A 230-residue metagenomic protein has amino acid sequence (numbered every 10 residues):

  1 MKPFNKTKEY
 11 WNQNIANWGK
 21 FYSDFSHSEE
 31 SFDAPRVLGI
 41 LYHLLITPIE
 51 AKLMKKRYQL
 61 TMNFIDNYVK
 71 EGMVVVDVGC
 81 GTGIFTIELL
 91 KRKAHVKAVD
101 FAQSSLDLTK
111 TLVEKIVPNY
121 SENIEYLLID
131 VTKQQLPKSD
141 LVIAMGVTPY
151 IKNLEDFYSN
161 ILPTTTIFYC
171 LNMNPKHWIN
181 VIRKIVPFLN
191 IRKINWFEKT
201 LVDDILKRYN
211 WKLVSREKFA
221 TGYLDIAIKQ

Functional and structural regions predicted by a protein language model:
M1-I40: N-terminal, positively charged/glycine-rich alpha-helical extensions of SAM-dependent methyltransferases
A51-E71: Conserved alpha-helix/loop element of class I SAM-dependent methyltransferases that forms part of the SAM/SAH-binding
I84-E88, R92-L128: Class I SAM-dependent methyltransferase SAM/SAH-binding core
I143-N153: A short SAM/SAH-binding and catalytic strip from SAM-dependent methyltransferases
I151-I161: A short, conserved alpha-helix within the catalytic core of class I
T165-N174: Conserved beta-strand signature within the Rossmann-like core of class I S-adenosyl-L-methionine
N174-K193: Short, glycine-/aromatic-enriched active-site segment of Class I SAM-dependent methyltransferases
K193-N210: Short alpha-helix
